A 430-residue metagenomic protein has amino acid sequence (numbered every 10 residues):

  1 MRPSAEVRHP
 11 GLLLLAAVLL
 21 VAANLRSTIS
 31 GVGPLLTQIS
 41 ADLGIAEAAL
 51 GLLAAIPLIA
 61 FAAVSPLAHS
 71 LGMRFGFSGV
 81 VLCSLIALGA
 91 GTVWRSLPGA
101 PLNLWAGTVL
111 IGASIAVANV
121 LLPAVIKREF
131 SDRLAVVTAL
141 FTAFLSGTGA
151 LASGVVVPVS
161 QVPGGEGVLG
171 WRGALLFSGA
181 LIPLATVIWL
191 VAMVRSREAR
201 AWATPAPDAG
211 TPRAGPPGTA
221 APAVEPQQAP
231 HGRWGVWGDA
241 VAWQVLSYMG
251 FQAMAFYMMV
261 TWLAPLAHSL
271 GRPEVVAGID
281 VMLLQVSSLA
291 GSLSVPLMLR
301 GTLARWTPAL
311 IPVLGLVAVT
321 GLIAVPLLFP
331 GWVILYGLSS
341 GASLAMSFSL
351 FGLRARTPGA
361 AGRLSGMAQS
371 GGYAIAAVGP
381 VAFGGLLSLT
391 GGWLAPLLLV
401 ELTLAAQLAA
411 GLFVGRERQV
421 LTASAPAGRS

Functional and structural regions predicted by a protein language model:
V32-G33, A240-S292: Extracytoplasmic gate region of multi-pass secondary transporters
G44, G76, L97-L102, S131 (+1 more regions): Helix-breaking motifs and short loop linkers at transmembrane-helix boundaries and internal kinks in secondary membrane
A63-L102: Conserved MFS/SLC helix-loop-helix module at the cytosolic interface between two early adjacent transmembrane helices
V64-G76, G291-A304: Helix-to-loop junctions at the C-terminal end of transmembrane segments in multipass secondary transporters
S78-V81, R305-A309: Primarily marks hydrophobic transmembrane alpha-helices of the MFS/SLC 12-helix fold
A100, D132-R197: Helix-loop-helix hairpin linking two adjacent transmembrane segments in secondary transporters
G107-A143: Cytoplasmic helix-loop-helix junction between adjacent transmembrane helices in 12-TM secondary transporters
P358-V400: A late C-terminal transmembrane helix in Major Facilitator Superfamily
